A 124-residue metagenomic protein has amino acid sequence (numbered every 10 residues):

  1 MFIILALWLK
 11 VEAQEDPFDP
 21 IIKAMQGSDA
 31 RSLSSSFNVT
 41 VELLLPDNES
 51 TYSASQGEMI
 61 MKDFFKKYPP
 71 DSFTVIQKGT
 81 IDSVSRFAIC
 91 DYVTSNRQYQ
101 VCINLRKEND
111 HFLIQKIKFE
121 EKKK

Functional and structural regions predicted by a protein language model:
M1-P17: Bacterial Sec-dependent N-terminal signal peptides
K10, P70, F112-Q115: Hydrophobic, well-ordered secondary-structure segments that either form specific early membrane-associated helices used
Q14-D29: Short, aromatic-enriched amphipathic alpha-helices that serve as compact interaction elements
S32-S34: Solenoid-repeat scaffolds in large eukaryotic assemblies
F37-T74: Short solvent-exposed beta->alpha transition segments
F37-V39, D47, Q77-G79, D91-T94 (+2 more regions): A mature extracytoplasmic/lumenal domain signature
M59-R97: Surface-exposed, charged secondary-structure patches
Q98-K124: Short beta-strand edge/turn micro-motifs at domain boundaries
